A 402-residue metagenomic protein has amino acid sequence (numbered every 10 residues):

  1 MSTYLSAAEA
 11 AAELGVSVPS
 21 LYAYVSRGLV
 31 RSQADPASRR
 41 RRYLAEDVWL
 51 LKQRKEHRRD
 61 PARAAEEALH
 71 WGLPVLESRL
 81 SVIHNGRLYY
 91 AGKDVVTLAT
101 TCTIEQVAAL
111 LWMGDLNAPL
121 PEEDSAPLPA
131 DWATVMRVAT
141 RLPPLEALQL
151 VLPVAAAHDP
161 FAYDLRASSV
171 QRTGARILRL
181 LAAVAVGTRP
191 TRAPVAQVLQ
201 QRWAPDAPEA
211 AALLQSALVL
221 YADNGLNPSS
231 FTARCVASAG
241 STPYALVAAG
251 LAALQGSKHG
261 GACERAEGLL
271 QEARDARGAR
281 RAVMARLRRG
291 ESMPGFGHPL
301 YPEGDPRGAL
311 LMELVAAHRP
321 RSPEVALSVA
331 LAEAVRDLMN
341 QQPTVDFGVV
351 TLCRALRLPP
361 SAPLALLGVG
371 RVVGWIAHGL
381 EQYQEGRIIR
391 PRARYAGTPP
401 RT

Functional and structural regions predicted by a protein language model:
S2-E9, E13-G15, P19-T402: Hydrophobic alpha-helical bundle cores within soluble ligand-binding/oligomerization subdomains
